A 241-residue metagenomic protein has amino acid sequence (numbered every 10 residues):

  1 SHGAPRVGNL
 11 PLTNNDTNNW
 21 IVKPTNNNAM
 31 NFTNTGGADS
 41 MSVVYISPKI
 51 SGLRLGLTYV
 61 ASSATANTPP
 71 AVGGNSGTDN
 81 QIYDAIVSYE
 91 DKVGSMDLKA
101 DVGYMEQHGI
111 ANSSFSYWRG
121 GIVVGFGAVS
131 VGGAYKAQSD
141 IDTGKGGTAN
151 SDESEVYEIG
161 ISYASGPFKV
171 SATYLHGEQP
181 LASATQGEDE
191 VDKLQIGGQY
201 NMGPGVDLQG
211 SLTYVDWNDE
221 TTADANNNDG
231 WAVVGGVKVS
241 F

Functional and structural regions predicted by a protein language model:
S1-F241: Outer-membrane beta-barrel proteins
